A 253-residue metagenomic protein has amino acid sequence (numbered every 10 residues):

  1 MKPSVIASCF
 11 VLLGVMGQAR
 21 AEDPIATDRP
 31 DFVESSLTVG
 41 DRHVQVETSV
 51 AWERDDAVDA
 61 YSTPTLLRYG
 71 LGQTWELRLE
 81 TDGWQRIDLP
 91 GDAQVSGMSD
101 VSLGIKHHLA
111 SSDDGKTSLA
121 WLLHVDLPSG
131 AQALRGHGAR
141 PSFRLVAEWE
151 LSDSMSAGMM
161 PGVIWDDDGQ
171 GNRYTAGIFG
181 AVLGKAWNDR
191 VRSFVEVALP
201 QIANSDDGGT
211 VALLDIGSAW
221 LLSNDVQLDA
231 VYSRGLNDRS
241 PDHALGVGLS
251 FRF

Functional and structural regions predicted by a protein language model:
M1-A26: Cleavable N-terminal export/targeting peptides
A21-F253: Transmembrane beta-barrel domains of Gram-negative outer membranes and organellar outer membranes
